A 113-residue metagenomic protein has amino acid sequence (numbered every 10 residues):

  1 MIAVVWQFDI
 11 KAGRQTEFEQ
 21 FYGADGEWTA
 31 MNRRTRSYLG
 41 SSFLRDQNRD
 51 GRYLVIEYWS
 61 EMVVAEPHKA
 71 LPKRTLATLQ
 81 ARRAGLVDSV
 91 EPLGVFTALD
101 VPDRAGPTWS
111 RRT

Functional and structural regions predicted by a protein language model:
I2, L39-R52, A77-T113: Glycine-rich beta-strand-turn "strand-cap" elements at beta-sheet edges
I2-D9, L54-I56: Active-site-flanking beta-strand signature of metal-NTP-handling nucleotidyl enzymes and homologous cyclase-like
W6, F18, S41: GIY-YIG nuclease signature motif recognition
D9-Y22: Short, surface-exposed ligand-recognition loops at beta-strand->loop->(often short) alpha-helix junctions that present
A12, R49-D50, S60-A65: Short, charged/polar surface micro-motifs in flexible loops or helix N-caps
E17-Q20, L54, A70: Generic recognition of short, well-ordered alpha-helical segments
G23-G40, Y58-V95: An amphipathic, aromatic/His-enriched active-site/gating alpha helix that lines ligand/cofactor pockets
